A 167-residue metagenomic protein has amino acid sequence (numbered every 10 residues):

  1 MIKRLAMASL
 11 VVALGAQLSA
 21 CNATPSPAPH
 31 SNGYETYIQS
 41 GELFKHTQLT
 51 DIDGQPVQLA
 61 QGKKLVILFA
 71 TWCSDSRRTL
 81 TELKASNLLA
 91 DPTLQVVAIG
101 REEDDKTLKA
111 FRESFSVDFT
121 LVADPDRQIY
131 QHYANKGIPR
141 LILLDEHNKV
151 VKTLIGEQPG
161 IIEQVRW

Functional and structural regions predicted by a protein language model:
M1-S9: Bacterial N-terminal signal peptides that target proteins for export
A16-A20: C-terminal motif of bacterial Sec signal peptides marking the signal peptidase cleavage site
T24-V57: N-terminal "domain-start" segment that seeds a small globular fold
L49-T50, T120-D124: Short acidic-hydrophobic, aromatic-tinged amphipathic segments that line or gate anion-handling sites
V57-R77: Short active-site neighborhood of thiol/selenol oxidoreductases, capturing the structured segment around
L65-V66, V96, L141: Hydrophobic beta-strand anchors of alpha/beta hydrolase catalytic cores
R77-F115, D126-Q131: Structural microenvironment flanking redox-active thiols in thiol-disulfide oxidoreductases
E113-V117, D126-W167: Thiol/disulfide oxidoreductase modules built on the thioredoxin-like
